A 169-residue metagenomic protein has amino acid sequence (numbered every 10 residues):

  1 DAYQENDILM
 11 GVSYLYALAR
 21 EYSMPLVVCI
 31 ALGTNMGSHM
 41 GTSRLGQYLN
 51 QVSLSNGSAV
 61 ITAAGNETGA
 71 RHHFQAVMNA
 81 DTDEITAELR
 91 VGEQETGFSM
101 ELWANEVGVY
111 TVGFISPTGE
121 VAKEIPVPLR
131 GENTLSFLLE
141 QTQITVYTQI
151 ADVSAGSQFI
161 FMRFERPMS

Functional and structural regions predicted by a protein language model:
D1-S169: Loop-rich non-cytosolic ectodomains and luminal regions
